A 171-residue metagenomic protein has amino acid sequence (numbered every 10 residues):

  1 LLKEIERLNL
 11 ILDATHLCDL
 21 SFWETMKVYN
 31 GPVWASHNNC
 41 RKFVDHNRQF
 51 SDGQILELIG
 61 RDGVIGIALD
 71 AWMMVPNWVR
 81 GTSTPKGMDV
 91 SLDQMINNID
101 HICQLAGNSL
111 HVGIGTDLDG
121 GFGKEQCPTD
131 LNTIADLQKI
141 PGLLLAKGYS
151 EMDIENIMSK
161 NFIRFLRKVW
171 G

Functional and structural regions predicted by a protein language model:
L1-K3, R7-I11, N39-S51, R80-V90 (+2 more regions): Glycine-rich tight-turn/loop motif centered on a GG-T
L1-W34, N47-G63, D93-L110: Histidine/acidic residue-rich metal-binding segments in metalloenzymes
L12, H37, I65, D117 (+1 more regions): Conserved, mostly hydrophobic/aromatic
H16, D89, D93, L131-A135: Soluble non-cytosolic domains of exported or imported proteins
L17-W23, C40-F43, W72-V75, G120-F122: Active-site environment of divalent metal-dependent phosphoester hydrolases
R48, E57, A68-M73, W78-C103 (+2 more regions): Active-site capping/gating regions of soluble enzymes
A68-L69, G107-D130: Short acidic/histidine-rich active-site segments
N132-G171: Mid-to-C-terminal alpha-helical segments outside catalytic/metal-binding sites
